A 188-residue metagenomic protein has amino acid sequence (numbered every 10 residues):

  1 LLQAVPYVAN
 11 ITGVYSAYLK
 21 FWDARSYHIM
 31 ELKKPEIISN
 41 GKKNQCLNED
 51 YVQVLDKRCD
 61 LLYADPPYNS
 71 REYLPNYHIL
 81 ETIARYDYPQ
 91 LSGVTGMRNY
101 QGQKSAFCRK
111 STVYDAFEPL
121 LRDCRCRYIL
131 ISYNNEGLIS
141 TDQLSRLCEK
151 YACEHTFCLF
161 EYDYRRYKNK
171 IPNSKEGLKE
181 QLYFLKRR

Functional and structural regions predicted by a protein language model:
L1-Y77, R85-Q103: SAM-dependent nucleic-acid methyltransferase catalytic core
K43, C126, E154-T156: A generic structural signal for alpha->beta connector loops
Y63-D65, L130, F184: Structural motif
S70, G137, R166: Feature marks short, surface-exposed loop/turn motifs that line or immediately flank catalytic pockets and channel
E72, I79-D87, S105-C108, K150-Y162: Accessory, usually C-terminal, subdomains that scaffold auxiliary metal cofactors
N76-I79, L144-R146: Short, glycine/charged-enriched secondary-structure capping and boundary segments
A106-A152, E161-Y162: Conserved Class I SAM-dependent methyltransferase catalytic core
T141-C148, A152-R188: Class I S-adenosyl-L-methionine
